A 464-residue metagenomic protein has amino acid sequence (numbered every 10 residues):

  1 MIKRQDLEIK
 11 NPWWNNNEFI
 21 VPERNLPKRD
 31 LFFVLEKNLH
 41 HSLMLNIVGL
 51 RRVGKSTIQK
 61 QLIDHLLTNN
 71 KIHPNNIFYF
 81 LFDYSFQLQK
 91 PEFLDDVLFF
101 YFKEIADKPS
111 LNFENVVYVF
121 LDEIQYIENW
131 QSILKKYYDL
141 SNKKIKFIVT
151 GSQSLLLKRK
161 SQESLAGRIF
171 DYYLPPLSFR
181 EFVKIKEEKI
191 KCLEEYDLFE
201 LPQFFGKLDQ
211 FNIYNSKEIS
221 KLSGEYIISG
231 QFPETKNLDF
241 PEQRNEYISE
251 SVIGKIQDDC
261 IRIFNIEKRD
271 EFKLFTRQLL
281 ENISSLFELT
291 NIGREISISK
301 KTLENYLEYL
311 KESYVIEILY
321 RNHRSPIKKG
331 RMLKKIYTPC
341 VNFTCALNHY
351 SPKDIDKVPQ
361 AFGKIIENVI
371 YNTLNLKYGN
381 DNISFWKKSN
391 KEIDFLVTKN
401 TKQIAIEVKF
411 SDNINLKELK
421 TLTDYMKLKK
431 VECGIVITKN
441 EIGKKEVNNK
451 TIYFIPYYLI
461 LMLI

Functional and structural regions predicted by a protein language model:
M1-V21, N25, R52, T57 (+6 more regions): A cross-kingdom feature that marks ATP-driven nucleic-acid transaction machinery
I2-F19, K189-I365, V369-N372, I383: Interdomain hinge/linker elements that couple catalytic modules in large macromolecular machines
P22-L39: Pre-Walker A adenine-sensing motif
I47: Hydrophobic anchor at the beta1->P-loop junction of P-loop NTPases
F80-E114: Short glycine-rich substrate-engagement loop in P-loop NTPases that contacts/grips substrate
Q131-I148: Conserved catalytic/switch belt of AAA+ P-loop NTPases
K146-S152, Y173: Structural recognition of the conserved hydrophobic beta-strand(s) that form the central parallel beta-sheet of P-loop
L155-D171, I185-E188: Short regulatory helix/loop adjacent to the ATP-binding pocket of P-loop NTPases
